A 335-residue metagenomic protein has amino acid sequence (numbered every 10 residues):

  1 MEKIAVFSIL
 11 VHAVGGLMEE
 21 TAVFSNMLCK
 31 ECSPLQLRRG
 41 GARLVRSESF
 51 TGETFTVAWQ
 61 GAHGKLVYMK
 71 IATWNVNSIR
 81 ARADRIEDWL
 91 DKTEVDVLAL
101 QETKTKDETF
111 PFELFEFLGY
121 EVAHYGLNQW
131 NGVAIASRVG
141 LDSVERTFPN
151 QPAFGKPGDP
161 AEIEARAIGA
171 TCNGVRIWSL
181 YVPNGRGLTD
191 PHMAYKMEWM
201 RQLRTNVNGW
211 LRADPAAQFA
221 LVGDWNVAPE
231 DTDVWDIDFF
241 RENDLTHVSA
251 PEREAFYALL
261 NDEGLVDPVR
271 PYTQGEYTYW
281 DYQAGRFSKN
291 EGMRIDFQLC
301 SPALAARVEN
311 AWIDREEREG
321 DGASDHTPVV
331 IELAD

Functional and structural regions predicted by a protein language model:
N26, F50-V133, D335: N-terminal, active-site-proximal structural segment of metallo-dependent hydrolase catalytic domains
C29-C32: Cysteine-centered motifs
R39-G40: Glycine-biased, low-complexity coil/linker segments
M69-S78, G174-T189, H326: Active-site-proximal beta-strand elements of phosphoester/diester hydrolases
I71-N75, L90-E108, I177, V207-D231 (+4 more regions): Active-site beta-strand/loop signature of hydrolases that rely on acidic residues for catalysis
T103-K106, F110-G187: Structured beta-strand-rich core segments of catalytic domains in phosphoester-bond hydrolases
L118-G119, W199-I295: Metal-dependent phosphoesterases centered on the DNase I-like endonuclease/exonuclease/phosphatase
Q129-V144, R286-R307, L333: Conserved beta strand-loop-helix elements of the APE1-like EEP
